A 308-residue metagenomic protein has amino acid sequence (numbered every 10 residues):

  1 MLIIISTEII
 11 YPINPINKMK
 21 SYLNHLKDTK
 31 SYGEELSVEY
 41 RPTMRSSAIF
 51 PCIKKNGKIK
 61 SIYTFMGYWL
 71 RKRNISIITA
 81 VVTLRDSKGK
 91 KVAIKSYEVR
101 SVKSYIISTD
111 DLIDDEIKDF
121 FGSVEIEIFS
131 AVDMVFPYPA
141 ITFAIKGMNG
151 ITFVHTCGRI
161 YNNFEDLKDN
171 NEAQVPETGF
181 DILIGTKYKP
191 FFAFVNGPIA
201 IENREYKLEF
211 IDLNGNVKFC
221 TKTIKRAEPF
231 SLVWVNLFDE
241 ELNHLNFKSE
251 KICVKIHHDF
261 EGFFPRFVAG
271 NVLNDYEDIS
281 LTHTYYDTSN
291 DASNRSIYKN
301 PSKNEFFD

Functional and structural regions predicted by a protein language model:
I3-K18: Short, Lys/Arg-enriched N-terminal segments with co-localized hydrophobic residues within the first ~10-30 amino acids
P15-D308: Gly/Pro-rich, tryptophan- and cysteine-flecked surface segments typical of secreted/extracellular proteins
